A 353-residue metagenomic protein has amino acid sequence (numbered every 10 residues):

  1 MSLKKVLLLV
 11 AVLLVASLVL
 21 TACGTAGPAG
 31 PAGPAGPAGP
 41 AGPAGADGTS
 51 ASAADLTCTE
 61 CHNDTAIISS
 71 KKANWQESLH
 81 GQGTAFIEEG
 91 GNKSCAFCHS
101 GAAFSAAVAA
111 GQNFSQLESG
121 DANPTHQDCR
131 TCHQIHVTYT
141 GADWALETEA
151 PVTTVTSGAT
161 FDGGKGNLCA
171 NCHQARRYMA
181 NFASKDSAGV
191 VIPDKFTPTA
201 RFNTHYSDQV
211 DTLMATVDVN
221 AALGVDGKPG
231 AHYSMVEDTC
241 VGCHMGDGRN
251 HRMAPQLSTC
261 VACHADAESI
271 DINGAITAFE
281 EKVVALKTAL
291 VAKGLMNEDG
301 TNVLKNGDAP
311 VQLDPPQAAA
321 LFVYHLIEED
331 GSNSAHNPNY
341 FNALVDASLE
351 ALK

Functional and structural regions predicted by a protein language model:
M1-V10: Bacterial N-terminal signal peptides that target proteins for export
L20-A22: C-terminal motif of bacterial Sec signal peptides marking the signal peptidase cleavage site
G24-A54, E268: Collagen/collagen-like triple-helix recognition
G48-A51, A85-E88, P310-V311: Tandem-repeat/low-complexity and Cys-motif detector
A53-C61: Short, contiguous pre-domain boundary segments
D64-E89, A96-E281, G331-S334: Inter-heme linker and motif-flanking segments adjacent to c-type heme-binding CXXCH motifs in c-type cytochromes
E268-I276, E280-K353: Mature extracytoplasmic or organellar-lumen-exposed domains after removal of signal/transit peptides
